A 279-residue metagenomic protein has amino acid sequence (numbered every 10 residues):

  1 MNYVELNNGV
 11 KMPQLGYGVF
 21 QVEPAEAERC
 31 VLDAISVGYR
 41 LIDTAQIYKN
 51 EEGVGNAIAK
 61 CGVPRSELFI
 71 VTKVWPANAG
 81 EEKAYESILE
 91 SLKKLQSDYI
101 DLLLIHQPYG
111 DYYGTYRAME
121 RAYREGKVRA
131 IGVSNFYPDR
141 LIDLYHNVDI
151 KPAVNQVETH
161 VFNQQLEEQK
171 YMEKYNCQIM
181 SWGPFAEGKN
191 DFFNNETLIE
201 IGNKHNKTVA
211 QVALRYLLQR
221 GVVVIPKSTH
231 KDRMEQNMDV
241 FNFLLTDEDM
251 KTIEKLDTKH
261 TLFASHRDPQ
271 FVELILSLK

Functional and structural regions predicted by a protein language model:
M1-L68, F185, K279: N-terminal binding-site loop/beta-alpha segment at the start of enzyme catalytic domains that lines or forms
N7, A84-L104, R121-E125: CE4/NodB-like, metal-dependent polysaccharide N-deacetylase domain that modifies extracellular/periplasmic N-acetylated
V22-A25, A45-G53, A77-E82, P108-Y113 (+2 more regions): Acidic-and-aromatic substrate-binding clefts and catalytic sites of carbohydrate-active enzymes
V22-A34, A79-L95, G114, D139-L141 (+1 more regions): Short, acidic/polar
D33, V37, K94-L95, G126 (+1 more regions): Structural motif
Y39, S97-I100, V128, P152: A structural motif
R65-N78, D101-P108, N135: A short, structured active-site edge motif that brings together acidic residues
Q107-K279: Beta/alpha (TIM)-barrel catalytic core signal, keyed to glycine-rich beta->alpha loops juxtaposed to Asp/Glu that bind
